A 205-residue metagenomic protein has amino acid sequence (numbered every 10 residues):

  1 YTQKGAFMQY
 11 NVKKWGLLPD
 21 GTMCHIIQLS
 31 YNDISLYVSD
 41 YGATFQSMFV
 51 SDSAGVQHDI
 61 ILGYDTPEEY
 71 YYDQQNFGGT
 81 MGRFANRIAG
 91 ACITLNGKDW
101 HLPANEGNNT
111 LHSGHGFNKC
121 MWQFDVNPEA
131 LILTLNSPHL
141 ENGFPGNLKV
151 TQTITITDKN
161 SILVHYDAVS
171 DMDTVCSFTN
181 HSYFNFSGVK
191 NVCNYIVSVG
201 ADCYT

Functional and structural regions predicted by a protein language model:
Y1-F7: Short, Lys/Arg-enriched N-terminal segments with co-localized hydrophobic residues within the first ~10-30 amino acids
M8-T205: An exposed, glycine/acidic-rich loop-and-rim segment of catalytic or binding clefts
